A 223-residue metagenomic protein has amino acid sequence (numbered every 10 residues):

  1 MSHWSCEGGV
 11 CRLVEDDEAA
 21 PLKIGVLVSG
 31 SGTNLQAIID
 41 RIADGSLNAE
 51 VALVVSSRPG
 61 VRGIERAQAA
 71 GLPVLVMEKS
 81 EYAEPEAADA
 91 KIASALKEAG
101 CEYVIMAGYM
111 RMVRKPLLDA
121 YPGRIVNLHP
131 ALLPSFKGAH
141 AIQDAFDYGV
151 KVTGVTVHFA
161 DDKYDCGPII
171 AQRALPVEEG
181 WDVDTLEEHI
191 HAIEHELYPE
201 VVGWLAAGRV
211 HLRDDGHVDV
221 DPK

Functional and structural regions predicted by a protein language model:
S2-R62, R66: N-terminal Rossmann-like dinucleotide-binding module
H3-C11, L212-K223: A short, charged, Gly/Pro-tolerant segment at domain boundaries
L35, G63-I64, D89, A139-I142 (+1 more regions): A general structural signal for well-ordered alpha-helical segments in protein cores
R41, S57, Y103, A107-D219: Donor/substrate-binding cores of folate-linked one-carbon enzymes
A70-G71, Y121: Short, structured coil segments at secondary-structure junctions
L75-S80, L128: Short beta->alpha connector loops at strand-helix junctions that form conserved, small/polar/Pro-enriched
S80-I105, R111: Short phosphate-binding loop-to-helix
